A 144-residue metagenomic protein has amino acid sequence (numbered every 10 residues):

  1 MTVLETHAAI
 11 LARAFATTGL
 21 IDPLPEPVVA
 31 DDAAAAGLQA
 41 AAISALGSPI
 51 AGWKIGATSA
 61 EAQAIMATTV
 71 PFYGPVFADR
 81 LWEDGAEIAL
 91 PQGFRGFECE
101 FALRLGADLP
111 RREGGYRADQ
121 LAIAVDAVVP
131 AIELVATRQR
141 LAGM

Functional and structural regions predicted by a protein language model:
T2-M144: Catalytic-core "active-site belt" of small-molecule-metabolizing enzymes, emphasizing His/Asp/Glu-rich regions
